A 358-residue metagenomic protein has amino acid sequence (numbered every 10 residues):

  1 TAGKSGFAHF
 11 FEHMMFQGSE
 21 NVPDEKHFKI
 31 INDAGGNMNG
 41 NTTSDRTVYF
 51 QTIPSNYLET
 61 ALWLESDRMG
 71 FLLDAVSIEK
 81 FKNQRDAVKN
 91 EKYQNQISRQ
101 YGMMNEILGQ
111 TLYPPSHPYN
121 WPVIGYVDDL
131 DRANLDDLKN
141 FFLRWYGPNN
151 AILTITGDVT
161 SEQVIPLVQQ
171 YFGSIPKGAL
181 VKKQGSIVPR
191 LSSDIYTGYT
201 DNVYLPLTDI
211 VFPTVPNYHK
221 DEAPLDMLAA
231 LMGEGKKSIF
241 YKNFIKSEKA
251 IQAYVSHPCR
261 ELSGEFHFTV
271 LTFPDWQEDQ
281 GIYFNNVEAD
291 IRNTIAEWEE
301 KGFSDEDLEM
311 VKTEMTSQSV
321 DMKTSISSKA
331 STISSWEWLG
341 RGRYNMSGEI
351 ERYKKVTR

Functional and structural regions predicted by a protein language model:
T1-F10, D24-F71, Y101-D128, N150-T156 (+2 more regions): M16 family metallopeptidases and their MPP-like homologs
F7-M15, L228: Active-site His/Glu-centered metal-binding helix of metallohydrolases
M14-P23: Catalytic Zn2+-binding segment of zinc metalloproteases
A61-E65, E79-K82, K89-E91: Divalent-metal coordination cores built from histidine and acidic residues
L73, P148, I152-P216, M322: An aromatic/glycine/proline-enriched structural segment found at the starts of mature extracellular/organellar domains
F142: Conserved, carboxylate-rich catalytic/transport cores that coordinate ions
